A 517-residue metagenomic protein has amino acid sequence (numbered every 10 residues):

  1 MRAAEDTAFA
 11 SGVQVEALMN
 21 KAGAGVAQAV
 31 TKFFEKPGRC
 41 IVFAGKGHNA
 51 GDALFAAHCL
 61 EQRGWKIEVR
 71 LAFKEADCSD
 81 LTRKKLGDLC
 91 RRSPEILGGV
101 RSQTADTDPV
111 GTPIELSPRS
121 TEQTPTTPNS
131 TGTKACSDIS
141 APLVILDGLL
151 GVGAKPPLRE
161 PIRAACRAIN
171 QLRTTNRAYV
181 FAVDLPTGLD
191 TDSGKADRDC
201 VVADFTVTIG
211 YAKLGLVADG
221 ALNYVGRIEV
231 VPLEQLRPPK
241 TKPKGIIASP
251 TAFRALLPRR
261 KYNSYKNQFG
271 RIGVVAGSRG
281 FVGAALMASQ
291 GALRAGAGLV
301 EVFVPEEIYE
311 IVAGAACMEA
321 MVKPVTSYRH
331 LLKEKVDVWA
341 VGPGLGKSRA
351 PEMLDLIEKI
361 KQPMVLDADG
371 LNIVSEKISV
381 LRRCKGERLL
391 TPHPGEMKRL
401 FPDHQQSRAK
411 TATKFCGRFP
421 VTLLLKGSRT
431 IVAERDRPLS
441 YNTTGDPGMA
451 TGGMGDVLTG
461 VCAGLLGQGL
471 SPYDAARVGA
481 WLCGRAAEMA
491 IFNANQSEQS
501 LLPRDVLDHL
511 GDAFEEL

Functional and structural regions predicted by a protein language model:
M1-R83, F205, L214-M364, N372-L389 (+2 more regions): Small-residue (G/A/S/T)-rich helix-start motifs and N-terminal tracts that mark the onset
Q28-R101, D106-P109, P113-P118, E122-Q123 (+3 more regions): Nucleotide and nucleotide-moiety/phosphate-recognizing core
V144, L149-P243: Internal gly/pro-rich beta-alpha loop/helix module that stabilizes soluble enzyme cofactors or their anionic handles
